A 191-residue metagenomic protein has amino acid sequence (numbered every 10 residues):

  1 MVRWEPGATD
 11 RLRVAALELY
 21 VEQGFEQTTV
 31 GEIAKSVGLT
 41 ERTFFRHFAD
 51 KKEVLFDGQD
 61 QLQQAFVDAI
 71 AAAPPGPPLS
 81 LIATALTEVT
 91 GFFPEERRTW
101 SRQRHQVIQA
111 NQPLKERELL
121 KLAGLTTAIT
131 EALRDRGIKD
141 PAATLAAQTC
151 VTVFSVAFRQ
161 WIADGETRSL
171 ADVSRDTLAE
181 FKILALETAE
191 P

Functional and structural regions predicted by a protein language model:
M1-P6, R175, A185-P191: N-terminal intrinsically disordered/low-complexity leader segments
M1-Q23, Q27-L39, F56: Basic, helix-initiating cap at the start of DNA-binding domains
P6, D10, V14, D60 (+5 more regions): Generic detection of well-ordered alpha-helical segments
K35, A49-D50: Residue-level detection of the helix-turn-helix DNA-binding "recognition helix"
L39-F48: Short hydrophobic/aromatic patch on the recognition helix
Q64-Q106: Hydrophobic alpha-helical connector segments
R98-T130, D135-R136: Short secondary-structure transition hinges
L119, R136-A179: Hydrophobic/aromatic-rich alpha-helical bundle segments in the mid-to-C-terminal region
